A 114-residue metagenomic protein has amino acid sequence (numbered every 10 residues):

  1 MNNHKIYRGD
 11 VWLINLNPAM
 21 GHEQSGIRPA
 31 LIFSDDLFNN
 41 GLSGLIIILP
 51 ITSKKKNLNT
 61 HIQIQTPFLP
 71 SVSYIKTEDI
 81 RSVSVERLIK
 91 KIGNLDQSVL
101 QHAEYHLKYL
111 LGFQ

Functional and structural regions predicted by a protein language model:
M1-Q114: Conserved functional hotspots at enzyme active or ligand-binding sites that engage polyanionic ligands
